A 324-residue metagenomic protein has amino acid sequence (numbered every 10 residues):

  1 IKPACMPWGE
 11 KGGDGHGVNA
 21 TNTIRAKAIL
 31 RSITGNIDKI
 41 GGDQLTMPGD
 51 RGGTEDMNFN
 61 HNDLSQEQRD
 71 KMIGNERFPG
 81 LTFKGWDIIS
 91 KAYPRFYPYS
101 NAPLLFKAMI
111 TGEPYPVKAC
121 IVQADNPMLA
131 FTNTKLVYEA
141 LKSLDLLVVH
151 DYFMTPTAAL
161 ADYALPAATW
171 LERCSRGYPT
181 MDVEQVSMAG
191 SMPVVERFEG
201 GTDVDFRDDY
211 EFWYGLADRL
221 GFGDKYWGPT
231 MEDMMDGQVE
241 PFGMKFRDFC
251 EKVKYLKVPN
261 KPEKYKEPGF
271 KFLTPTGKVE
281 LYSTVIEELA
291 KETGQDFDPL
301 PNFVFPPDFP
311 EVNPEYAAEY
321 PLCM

Functional and structural regions predicted by a protein language model:
I1-I29, I33-K39, P48-R51, L64-P241: Non-catalytic alpha/beta scaffold blocks inside enzyme catalytic domains
N22, T54-D63, D70-M72, W86-I89 (+1 more regions): Long, low-complexity segments enriched in small/aliphatic residues
Q44, R176, V194-V195, F272 (+1 more regions): Short clusters of hydrophobic/aromatic residues that line enzyme substrate/ligand-binding pockets
